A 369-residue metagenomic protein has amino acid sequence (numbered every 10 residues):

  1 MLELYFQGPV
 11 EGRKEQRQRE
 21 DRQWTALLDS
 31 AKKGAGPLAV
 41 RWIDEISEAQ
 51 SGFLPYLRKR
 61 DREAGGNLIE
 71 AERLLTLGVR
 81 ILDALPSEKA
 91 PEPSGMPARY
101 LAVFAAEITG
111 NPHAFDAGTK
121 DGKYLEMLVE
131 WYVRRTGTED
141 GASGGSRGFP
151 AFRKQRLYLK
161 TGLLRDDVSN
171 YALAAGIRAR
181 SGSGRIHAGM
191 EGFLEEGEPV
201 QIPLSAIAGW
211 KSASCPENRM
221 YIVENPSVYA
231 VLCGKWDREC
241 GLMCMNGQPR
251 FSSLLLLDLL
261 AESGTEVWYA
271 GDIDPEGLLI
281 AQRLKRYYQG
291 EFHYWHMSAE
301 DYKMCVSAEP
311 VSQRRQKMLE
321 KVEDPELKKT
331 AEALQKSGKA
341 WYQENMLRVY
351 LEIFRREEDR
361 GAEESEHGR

Functional and structural regions predicted by a protein language model:
M1-C244, P249-E262, E276, Q282-R283 (+1 more regions): Nucleic-acid enzyme cleavage-core boundary/entry regions
Y221, M243, W268, H293-W295: Hydrophobic/aromatic beta-strand patches that form the interior of the parallel beta-sheet core in alpha/beta enzyme
T265, Y287-H293: Structural alpha-beta junctions
T265-D274: Acidic beta-strand-to-loop metal/phosphate-binding motif
